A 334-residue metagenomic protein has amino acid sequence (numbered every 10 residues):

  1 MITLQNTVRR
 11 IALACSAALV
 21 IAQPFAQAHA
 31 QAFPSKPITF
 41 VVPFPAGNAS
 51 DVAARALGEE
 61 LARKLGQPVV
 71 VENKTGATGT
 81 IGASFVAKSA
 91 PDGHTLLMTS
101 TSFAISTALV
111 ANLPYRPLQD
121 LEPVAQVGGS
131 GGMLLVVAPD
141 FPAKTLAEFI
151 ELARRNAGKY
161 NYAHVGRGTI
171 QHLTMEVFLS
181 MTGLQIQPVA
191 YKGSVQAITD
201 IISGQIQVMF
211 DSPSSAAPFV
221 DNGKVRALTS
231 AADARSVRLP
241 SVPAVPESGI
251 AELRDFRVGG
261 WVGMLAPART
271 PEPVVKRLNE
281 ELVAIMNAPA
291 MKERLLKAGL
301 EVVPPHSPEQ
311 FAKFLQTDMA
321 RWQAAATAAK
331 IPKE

Functional and structural regions predicted by a protein language model:
M1-T7: N-terminal secretory signal peptides that target proteins for export/translocation
T7-L13: N-terminal export leaders
C15-A28: C-terminal segment of classical bacterial N-terminal signal peptides
H29-E122, K159, R167, G183-S212 (+3 more regions): N-terminal (or domain-start) structured segment
S35-P37, L184, D221-N222, E272-E334: An extracytoplasmic/periplasmic, membrane-proximal ligand-sensing/linker region
L61, K88-H94, A108-Q196, V245 (+2 more regions): Hinge/capping helix and adjacent helix->loop/strand transition within the periplasmic-binding protein
G93-L97, L134, Q207-V208, R226-A227 (+1 more regions): Short, Asp-centered acidic motifs that coordinate Mg2+ and/or phosphate in catalytic or ligand-binding sites
A216-M286, T317-A320: C-terminal lobe and pocket-closing loops of periplasmic/extracytoplasmic Venus-flytrap solute-binding proteins
